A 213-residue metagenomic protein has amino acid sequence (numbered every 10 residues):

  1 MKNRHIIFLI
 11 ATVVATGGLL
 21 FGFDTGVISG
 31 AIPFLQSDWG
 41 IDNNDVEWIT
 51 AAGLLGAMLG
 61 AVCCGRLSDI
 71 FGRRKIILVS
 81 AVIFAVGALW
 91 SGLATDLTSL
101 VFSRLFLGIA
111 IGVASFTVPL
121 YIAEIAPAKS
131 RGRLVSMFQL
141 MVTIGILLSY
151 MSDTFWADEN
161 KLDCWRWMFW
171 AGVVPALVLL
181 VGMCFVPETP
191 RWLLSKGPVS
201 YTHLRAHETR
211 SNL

Functional and structural regions predicted by a protein language model:
M1-R205, R210-S211: Transmembrane-helix signature of 12-pass secondary carriers
